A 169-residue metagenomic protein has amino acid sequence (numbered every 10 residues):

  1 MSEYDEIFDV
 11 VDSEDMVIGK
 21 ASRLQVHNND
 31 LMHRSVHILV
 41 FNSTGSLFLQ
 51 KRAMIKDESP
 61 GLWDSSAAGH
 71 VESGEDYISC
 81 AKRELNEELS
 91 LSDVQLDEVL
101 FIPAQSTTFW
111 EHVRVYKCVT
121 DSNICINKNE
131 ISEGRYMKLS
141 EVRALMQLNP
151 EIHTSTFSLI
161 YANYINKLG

Functional and structural regions predicted by a protein language model:
S2-H37, S43: Acidic, metal-coordinating catalytic segment for phosphate/diphosphate chemistry, firing primarily on the Nudix
L24, G61, S73, L100 (+1 more regions): Nudix hydrolase/Nudix homology domain
N29-L31, E58-W63, M137-K138: A short, polar/proline- and glycine-enriched secondary-structure boundary/capping micro-motif
S35-A67: A glycine-rich, hydrophobic loop/mini-helix early in the fold
I38, A67, E98, Y116-C118: A structural signal for short, well-ordered beta-strand segments
F48-L49, S66-E98: The catalytic Nudix box helix
R52-M54, R83, R135: Short, cationic motifs built from Arg/Lys/His that form the positively charged side of catalytic pockets
